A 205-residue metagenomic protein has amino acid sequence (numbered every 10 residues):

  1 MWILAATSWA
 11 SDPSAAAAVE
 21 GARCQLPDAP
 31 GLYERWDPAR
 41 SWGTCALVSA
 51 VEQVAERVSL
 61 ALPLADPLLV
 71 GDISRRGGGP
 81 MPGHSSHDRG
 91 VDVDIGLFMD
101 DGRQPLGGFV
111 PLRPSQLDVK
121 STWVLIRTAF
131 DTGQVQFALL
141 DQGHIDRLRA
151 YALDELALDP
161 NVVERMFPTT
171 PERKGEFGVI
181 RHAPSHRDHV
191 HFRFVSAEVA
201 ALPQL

Functional and structural regions predicted by a protein language model:
A5-V70, D131-L139: Active-site acidic/histidine clusters and adjacent loop/turn architecture that either coordinate catalytic ions
A15-A16, G108-L205: Catalytic cores and adjacent binding grooves of peptidoglycan-active enzymes
Q25-P30, F98-Q104: Short connector loops/turns at beta-strand edges and beta->alpha or beta->beta junctions
L32-A46, P80-H84, G107-L117, I126: Second-shell loop/turn segments in exported
A50-G83, L139-G143, L153, F167-V179: Extended, low-complexity, intrinsically disordered C-terminal regulatory tails of eukaryotic serine/threonine kinases
L64-D66, R89-V93, Q134, H186-V190: Envelope-exposed proteins and targeting segments
S74-G78, M99-R103, G143-R147, A197-A200: Solvent-exposed loop/turn segments at secondary-structure junctions within structured extracellular/periplasmic domains
M81-D100: Short, surface-exposed glycine/acidic/tryptophan-bearing loops
